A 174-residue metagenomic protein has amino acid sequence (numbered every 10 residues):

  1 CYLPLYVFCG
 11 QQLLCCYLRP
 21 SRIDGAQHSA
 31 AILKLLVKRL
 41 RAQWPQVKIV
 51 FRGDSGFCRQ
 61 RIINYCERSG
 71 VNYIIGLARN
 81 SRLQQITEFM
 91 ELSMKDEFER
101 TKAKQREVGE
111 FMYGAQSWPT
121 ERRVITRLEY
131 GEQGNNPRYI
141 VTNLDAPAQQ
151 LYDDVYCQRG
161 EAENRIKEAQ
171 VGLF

Functional and structural regions predicted by a protein language model:
C1-W44: Electropositive, glycine- and tryptophan-enriched low-complexity nucleic-acid-binding patches
Q11, D54, E163: Conserved, mostly hydrophobic/aromatic
R19-S21, G56-C58, A78-N80: Active-site beta-loop-alpha junctions enriched in small/polar residues
V37-W44, G70, K102, L144: Structural signal for hydrophobic packing residues in well-ordered secondary-structure cores of soluble enzyme domains
V47-F57: Acidic/histidine-rich, metal-coordinating catalytic segments
R59-N64, Q84-E88: A short acidic (Asp/Glu
I63-N72: Short, surface-exposed basic-aromatic patches at helix termini and helix-loop junctions that form
N72-F174: An anionic, glycine-rich sequence signature occurring as long contiguous blocks
